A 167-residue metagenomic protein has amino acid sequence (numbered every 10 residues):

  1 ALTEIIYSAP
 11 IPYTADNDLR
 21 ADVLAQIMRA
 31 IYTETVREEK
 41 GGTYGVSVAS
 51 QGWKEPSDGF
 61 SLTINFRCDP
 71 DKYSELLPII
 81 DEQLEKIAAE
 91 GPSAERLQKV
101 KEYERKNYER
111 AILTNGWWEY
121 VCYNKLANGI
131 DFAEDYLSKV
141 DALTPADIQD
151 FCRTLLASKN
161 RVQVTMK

Functional and structural regions predicted by a protein language model:
A1-I11, R37-A142, N160-K167: M16 family metallopeptidases and their MPP-like homologs
A1-I31: His/Glu-based metal-binding/catalytic segments typifying zinc-dependent metallopeptidases
E34: Carboxylate-rich, divalent-cation-coordinating active-site regions
P145-R153: Low-complexity, intrinsically disordered Gly/Pro/Thr-rich segments
L155-S158: Extracellular/periplasmic catalytic domains that process cell-envelope and extracellular macromolecules
